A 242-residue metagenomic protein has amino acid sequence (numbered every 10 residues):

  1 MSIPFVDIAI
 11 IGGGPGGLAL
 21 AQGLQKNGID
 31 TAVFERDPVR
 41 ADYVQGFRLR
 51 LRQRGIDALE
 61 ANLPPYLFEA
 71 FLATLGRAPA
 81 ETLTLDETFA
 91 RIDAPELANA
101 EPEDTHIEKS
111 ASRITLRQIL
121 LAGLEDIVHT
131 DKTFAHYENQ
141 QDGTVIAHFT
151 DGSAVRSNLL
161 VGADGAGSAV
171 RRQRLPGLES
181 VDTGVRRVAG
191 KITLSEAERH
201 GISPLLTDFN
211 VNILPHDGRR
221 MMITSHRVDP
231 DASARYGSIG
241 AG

Functional and structural regions predicted by a protein language model:
S2-G16: Beta1/beta-strand and adjacent pyrophosphate-binding region of the FAD-binding site in flavoprotein oxidoreductases
S2-V6, R52-R174, S180-K191: Conserved N-terminal helical subregion
G12, E35, I192: Short beta-strand/turn micro-motifs composed of small residues that flank or help shape donor/cofactor-binding pockets
L20-I29, A58-N62: A short, Lys/Arg-enriched amphipathic alpha-helix followed by its capping loop at the start of a domain
Q25-Q45: Glycine-rich FAD pyrophosphate-binding loop
P38-A58: Conserved N-terminal glycine-rich FAD pyrophosphate-binding loop of Rossmann-like flavoproteins
A41, R48, L160, G165-M222 (+1 more regions): Central helical "cap/lid" subdomain
